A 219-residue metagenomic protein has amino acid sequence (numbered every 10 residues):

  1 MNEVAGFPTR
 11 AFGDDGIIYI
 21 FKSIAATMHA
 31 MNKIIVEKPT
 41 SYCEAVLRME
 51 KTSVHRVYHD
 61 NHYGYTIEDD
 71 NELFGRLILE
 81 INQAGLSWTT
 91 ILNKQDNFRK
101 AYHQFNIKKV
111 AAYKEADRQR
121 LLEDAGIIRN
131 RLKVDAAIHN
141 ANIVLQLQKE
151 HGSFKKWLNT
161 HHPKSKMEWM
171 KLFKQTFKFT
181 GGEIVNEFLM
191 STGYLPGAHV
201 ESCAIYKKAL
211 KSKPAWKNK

Functional and structural regions predicted by a protein language model:
M1, F12-D14, A25, A30: A cross-taxon signal for low-complexity, glycine/charged-rich
F7, F12, Y19-F21: Aromatic (phenylalanine/tyrosine) cluster motif
I24, M28-K219: HhH-family (HhH-GPD) DNA N-glycosylase catalytic core used in base-excision repair
